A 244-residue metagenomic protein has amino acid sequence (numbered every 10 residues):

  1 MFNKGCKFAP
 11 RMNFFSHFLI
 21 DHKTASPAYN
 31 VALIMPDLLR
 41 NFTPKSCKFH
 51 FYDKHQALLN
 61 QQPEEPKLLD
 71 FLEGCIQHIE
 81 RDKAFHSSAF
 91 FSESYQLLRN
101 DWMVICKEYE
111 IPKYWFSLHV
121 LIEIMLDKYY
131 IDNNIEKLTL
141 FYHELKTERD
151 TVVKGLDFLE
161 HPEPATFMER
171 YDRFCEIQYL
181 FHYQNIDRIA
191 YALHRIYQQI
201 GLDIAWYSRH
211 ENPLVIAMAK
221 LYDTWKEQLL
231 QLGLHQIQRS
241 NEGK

Functional and structural regions predicted by a protein language model:
F2-N3, K7: Short, positively charged and aromatic/hydrophobic N-terminal segments
F8-F116, H210-G243: An N-terminal structural lobe/cap that precedes and organizes the functional/catalytic core across diverse proteins
D37, L126-E136, C175-D187, D223-Q228 (+1 more regions): Hydrophobic transmembrane alpha-helix bundles
F71-L72, I76, S117-M125, R188-A192: Residue-level detector of well-ordered alpha-helical segments, enriched for hydrophobic/aromatic packing positions
I79-E80, A84, M125, Y129 (+2 more regions): Amphipathic alpha-helical segments in well-ordered regions
A89, R99-R170: Active-site-proximal alpha-helical scaffolds that flank and shape metal-associated catalytic sites
Y142-L230: An amphipathic alpha-helical core segment
